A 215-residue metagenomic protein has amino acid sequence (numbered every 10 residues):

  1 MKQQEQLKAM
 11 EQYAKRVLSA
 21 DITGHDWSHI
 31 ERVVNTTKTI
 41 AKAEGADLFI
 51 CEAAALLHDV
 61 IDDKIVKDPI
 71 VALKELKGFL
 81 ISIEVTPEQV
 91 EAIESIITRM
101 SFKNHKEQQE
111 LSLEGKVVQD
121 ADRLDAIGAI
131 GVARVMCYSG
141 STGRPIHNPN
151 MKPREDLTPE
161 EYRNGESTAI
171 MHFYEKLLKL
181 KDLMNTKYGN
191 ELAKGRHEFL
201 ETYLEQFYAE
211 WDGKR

Functional and structural regions predicted by a protein language model:
M1-K15: Short alpha-helical hairpin
K2, S19-W27, E31, N35-E44 (+2 more regions): Divalent metal-dependent phosphate-bond-processing catalytic cores, especially two-metal-ion Mg2+/Mn2+ enzymes that act
A9, S28, A46-E52, V71 (+2 more regions): Alpha-helix N-cap and coil->helix boundary residues
W27, E31-V34, E52, V90-T98 (+1 more regions): Short, well-structured alpha-helical segments
V33, V71-S82: An active-site-proximal "capping" alpha-helix that borders the catalytic cofactor pocket
L48-K64, A72, I93-F102: His-Asp-centered metal-binding catalytic motifs of divalent-metal-dependent phosphohydrolases/nucleases
S82-Q119: Hydrophobic, well-structured mid-protein blocks that either form specific transmembrane helices
